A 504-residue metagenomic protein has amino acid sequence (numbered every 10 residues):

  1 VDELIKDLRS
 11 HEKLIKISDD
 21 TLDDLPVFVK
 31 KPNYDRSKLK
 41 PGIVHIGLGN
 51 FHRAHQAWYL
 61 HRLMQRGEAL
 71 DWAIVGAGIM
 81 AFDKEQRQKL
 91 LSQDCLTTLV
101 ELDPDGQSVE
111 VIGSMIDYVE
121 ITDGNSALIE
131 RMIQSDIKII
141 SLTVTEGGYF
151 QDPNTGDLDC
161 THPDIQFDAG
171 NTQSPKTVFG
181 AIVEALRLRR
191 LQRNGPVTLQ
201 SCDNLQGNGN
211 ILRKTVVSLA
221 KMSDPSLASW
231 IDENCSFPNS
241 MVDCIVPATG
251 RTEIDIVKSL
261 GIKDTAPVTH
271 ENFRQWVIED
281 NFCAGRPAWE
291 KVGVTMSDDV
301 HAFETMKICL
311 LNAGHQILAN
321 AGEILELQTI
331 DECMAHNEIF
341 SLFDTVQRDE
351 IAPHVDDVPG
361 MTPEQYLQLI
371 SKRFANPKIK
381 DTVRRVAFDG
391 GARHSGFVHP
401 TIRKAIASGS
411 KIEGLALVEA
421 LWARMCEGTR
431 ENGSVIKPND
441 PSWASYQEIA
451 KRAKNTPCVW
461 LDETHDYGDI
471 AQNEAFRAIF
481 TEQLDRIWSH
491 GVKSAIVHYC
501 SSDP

Functional and structural regions predicted by a protein language model:
V1-P504: Substrate/ligand-engaging "lid" and interaction regions
